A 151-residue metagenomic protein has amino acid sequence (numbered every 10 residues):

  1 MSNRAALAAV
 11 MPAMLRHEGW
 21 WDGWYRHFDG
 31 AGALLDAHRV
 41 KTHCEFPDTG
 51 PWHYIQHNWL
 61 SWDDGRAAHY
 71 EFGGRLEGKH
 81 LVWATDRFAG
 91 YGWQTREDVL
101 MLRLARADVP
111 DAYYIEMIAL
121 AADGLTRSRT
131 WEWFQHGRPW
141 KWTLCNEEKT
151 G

Functional and structural regions predicted by a protein language model:
M1-E71, R138-G151: Amphipathic/hydrophobic helical signal segments and adjacent flexible N-terminal regions that mediate secretion
S2-N3, W59-G151: Calycin-type beta-barrel ligand-binding domains and close structural analogs
